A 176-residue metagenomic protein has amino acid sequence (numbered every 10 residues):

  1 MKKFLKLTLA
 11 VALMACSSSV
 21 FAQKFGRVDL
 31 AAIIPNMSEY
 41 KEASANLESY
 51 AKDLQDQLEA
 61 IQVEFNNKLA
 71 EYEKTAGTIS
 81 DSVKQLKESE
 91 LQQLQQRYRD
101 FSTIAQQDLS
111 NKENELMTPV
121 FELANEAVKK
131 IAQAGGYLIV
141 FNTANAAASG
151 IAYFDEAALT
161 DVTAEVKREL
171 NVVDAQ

Functional and structural regions predicted by a protein language model:
M1-T8: Bacterial N-terminal signal peptides that target proteins for export
T8-C16: Bacterial N-terminal signal peptides
C16-A22: Sec/Tat signal peptide C-region and signal peptidase I cleavage site
Q23-Q176: Amphipathic, charged alpha-helical segments and their helix-to-coil junctions in extracytoplasmic/peripheral assemblies
